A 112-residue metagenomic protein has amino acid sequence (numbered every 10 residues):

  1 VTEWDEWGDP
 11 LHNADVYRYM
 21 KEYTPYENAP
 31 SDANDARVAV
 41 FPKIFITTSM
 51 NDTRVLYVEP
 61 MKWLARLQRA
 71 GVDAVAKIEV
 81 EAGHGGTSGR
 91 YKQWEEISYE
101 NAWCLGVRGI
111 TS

Functional and structural regions predicted by a protein language model:
V1-S112: Active-site-proximal cap/loop segments of hydrolase catalytic domains
